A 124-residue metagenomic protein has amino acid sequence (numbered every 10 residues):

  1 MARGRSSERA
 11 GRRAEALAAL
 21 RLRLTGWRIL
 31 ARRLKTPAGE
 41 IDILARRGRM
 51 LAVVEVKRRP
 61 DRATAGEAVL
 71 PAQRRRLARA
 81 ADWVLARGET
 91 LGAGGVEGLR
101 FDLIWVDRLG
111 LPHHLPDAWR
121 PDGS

Functional and structural regions predicted by a protein language model:
M1-R32: Acidic-basic catalytic patches of nuclease active cores, encompassing PD-(D/E)XK and other metal-cofactor nuclease
A2, R58-L109: Catalytic cores of nucleic-acid endonucleases
L24-L51: Active-site metal-binding core of divalent-cation-utilizing nuclease and nuclease-like domains
L34, V56-R58, D117: Active-site donor-binding loop signature of nucleotide-sugar glycosyltransferases
G39-I41, A52, L99-F101, G110: Change "...and in nucleic-acid phosphodiester-cleaving endonucleases..." to "...and in nucleic-acid processing enzymes
I41-T64, L77: Conserved catalytic cores of phosphodiester-cleaving nucleases, focusing on short active-site segments
I104-S124: Short, low-complexity, polybasic intrinsically disordered segments
